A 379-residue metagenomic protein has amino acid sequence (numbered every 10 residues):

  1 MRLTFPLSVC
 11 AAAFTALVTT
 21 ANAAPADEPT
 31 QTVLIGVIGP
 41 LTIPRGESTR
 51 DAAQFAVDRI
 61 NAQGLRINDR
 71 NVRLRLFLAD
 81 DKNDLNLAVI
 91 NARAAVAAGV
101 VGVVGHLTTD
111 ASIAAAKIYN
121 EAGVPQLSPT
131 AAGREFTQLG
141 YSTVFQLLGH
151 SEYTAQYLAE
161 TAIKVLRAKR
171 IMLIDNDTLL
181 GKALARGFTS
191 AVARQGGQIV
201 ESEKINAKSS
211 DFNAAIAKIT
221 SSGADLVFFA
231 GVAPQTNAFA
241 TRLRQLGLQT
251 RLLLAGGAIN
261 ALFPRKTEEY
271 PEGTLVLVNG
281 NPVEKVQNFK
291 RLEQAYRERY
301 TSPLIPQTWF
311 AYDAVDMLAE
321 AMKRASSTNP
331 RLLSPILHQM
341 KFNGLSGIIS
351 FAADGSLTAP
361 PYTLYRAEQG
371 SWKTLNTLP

Functional and structural regions predicted by a protein language model:
M1-L17, A21-P379: Extracytosolic ligand-binding ectodomains
